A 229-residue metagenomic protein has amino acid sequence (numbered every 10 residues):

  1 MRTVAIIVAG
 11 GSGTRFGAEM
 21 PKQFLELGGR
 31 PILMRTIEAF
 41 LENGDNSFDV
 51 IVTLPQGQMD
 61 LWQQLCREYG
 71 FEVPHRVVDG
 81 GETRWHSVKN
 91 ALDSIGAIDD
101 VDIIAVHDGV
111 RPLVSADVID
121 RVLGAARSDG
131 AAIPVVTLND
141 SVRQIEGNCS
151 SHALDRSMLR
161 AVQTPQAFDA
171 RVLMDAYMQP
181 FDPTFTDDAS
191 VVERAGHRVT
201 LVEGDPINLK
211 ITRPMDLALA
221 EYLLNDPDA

Functional and structural regions predicted by a protein language model:
M1-D60: N-terminal glycine-rich phosphate-binding loop and ensuing alpha1 helix
I7, L33, A91, H107-D108 (+3 more regions): Residue-level signal for inorganic ion chemistry
V8-G10, T53, H107, V135-T137 (+1 more regions): Short beta-strand segments
F16, W62-Q63, V122, A220: Hydrophobic packing residues within well-ordered alpha-helices of enzyme cores
M34-V101: Conserved N-terminal catalytic core of the sugar/cofactor nucleotidyltransferase
I98-V110: Short beta-strand-to-loop acidic/aromatic patch adjacent to the donor-nucleotide binding site
L113-V202, A229: Conserved core of the sugar-phosphate nucleotidyltransferase
I211-A229: Hydrophobic helical membrane-anchoring modules
